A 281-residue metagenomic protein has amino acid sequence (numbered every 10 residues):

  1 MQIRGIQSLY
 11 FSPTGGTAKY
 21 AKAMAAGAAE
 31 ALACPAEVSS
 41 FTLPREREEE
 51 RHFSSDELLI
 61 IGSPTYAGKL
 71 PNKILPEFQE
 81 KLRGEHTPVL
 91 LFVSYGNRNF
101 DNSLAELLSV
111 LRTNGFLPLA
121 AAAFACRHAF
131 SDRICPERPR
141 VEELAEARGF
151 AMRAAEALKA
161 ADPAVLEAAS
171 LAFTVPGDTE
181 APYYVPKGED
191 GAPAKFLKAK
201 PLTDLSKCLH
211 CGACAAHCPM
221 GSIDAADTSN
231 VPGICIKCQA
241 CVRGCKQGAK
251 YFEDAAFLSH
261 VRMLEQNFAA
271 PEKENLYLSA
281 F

Functional and structural regions predicted by a protein language model:
M1-S8, T14-Y20, M24-P44, E49-P193 (+1 more regions): FMN-binding flavodoxin-like domain, especially the glycine-rich phosphate-binding loop
Y10-F11, K207: Short, flexible coil/turn micro-motifs enriched in small/turn-prone residues
G177-M220: Acidic, Ser/Thr-rich low-complexity intrinsically disordered segments
T203-D204, L209-L258: Iron-sulfur cluster-binding cysteine motifs and their immediate structural context in ferredoxin-like electron-transfer
